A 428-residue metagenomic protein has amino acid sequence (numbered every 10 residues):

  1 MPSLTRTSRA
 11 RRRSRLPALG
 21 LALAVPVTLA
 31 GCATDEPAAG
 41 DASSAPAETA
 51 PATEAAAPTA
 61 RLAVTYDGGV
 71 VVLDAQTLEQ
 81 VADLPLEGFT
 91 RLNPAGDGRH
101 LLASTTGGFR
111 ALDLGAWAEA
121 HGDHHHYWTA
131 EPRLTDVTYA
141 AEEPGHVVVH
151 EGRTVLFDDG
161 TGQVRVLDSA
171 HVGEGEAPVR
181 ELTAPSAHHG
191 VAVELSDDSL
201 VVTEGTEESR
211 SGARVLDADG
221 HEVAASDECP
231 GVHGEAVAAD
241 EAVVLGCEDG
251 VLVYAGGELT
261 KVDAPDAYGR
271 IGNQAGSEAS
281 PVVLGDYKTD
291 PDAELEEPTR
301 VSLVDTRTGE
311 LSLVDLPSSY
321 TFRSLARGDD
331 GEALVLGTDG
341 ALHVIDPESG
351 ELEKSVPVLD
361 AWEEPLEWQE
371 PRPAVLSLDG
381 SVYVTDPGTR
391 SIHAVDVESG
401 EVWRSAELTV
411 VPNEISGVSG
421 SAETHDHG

Functional and structural regions predicted by a protein language model:
V27-G31: C-terminal motif of bacterial Sec signal peptides marking the signal peptidase cleavage site
A33-E36: Bacterial signal peptide processing site
E48-A52, L86-H100, P132-G152, L182-D197 (+5 more regions): Repeated scaffold domains used in trafficking and secretory/extracellular systems, primarily beta-propellers
E54-Y66, N93-A111, G145-R165, V191-E207 (+6 more regions): Short beta-strand elements that form the blades of beta-propeller/WD-repeat-like and other beta-sheet-rich scaffold
V72-L156, G162-Q163: Post-signal peptide N-terminal segment of secreted/secretory-pathway proteins
Q76-P85, H121-Y139, G173-A184, D219-D227 (+4 more regions): A short beta-strand motif characteristic of beta-propeller blades
G205-G328: Acidic, serine/threonine- and glycine-rich low-complexity intrinsically disordered segments that serve as flexible
T385-G428: Blade-level signature of beta-propeller repeat domains, shared across WD40, Kelch, NHL, RCC1 and BNR/Asp-box propellers
